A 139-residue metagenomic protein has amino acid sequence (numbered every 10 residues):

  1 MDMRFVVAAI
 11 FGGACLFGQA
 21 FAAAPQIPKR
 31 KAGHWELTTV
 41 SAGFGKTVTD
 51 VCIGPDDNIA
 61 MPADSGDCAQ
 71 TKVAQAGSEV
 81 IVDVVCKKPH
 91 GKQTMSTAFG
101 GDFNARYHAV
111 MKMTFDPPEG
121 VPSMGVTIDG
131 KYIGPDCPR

Functional and structural regions predicted by a protein language model:
M1-A8: Bacterial N-terminal signal peptides that target proteins for export
A8-G18: Bacterial N-terminal signal peptides
F21-G33: N-terminal helix-cap/turn-to-beta initiation motif at the start of protein domains
P28-R30, D102-A105, C137: Edge/loop elements at the starts and ends of beta-strands within beta-rich repeat scaffolds
R30-F44: Tryptophan-anchored aromatic micro-motifs
E36-V40, I81-K88, V110-D116: Short beta-strand segments that buttress and anchor functional surface loops
G45-D102, R106: Central antiparallel beta-sheet cores of small beta-barrel/beta-sandwich binding domains
E119-R139: Edge beta-strand at a domain terminus
